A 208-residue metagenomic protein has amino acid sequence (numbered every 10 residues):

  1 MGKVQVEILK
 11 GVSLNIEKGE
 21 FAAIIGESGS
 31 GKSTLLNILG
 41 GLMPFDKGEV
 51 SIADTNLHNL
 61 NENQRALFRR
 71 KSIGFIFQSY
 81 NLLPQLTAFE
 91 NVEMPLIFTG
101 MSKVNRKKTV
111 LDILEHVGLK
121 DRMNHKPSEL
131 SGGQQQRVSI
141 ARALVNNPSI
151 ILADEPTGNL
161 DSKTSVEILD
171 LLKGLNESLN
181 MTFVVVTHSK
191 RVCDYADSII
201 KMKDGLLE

Functional and structural regions predicted by a protein language model:
M1-M202: ABC family nucleotide-binding domain
D204-E208: Conserved switch/coupling elements of ABC/ABC-like ATPase nucleotide-binding domains
